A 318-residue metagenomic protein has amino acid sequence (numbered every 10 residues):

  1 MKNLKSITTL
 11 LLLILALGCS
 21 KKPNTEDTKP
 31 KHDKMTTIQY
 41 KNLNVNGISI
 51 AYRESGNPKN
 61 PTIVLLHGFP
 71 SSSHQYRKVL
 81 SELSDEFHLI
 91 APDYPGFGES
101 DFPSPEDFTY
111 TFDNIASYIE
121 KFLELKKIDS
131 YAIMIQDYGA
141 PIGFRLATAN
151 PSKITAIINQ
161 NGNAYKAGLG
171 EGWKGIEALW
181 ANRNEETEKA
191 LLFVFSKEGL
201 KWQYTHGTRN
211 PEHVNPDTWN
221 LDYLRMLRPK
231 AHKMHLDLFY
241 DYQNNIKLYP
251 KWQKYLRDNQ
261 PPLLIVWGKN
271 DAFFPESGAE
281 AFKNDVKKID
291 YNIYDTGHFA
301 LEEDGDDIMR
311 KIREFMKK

Functional and structural regions predicted by a protein language model:
M1-T8: Bacterial N-terminal signal peptides that target proteins for export
L17-G18: C-terminal motif of bacterial Sec signal peptides marking the signal peptidase cleavage site
K21-K31: Bacterial Sec signal peptide processing site at the extreme N-terminus
K29-I50, S55-P58, T62, I90 (+5 more regions): Flexible "cap/lid" subdomain of the alpha/beta-hydrolase fold that forms the substrate-access gate
L65-G68, A91: Structural cue for short, hydrophobic secondary-structure segments
G68-S71, D137: Active-site glycine-rich loops that stabilize anionic/oxyanionic intermediates across multiple enzyme folds
P70-K78, L89: Serine-hydrolase catalytic-loop signature spanning alpha/beta hydrolases and amidase-signature enzymes
S84-D93: Active-site machinery of serine-nucleophile hydrolases
